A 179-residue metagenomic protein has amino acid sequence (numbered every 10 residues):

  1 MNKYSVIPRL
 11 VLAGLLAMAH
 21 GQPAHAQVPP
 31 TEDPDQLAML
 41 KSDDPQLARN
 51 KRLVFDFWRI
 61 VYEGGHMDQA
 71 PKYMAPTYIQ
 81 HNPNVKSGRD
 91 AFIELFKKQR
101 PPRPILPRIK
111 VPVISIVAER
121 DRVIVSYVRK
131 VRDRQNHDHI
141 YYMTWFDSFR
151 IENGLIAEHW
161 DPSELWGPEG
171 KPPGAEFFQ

Functional and structural regions predicted by a protein language model:
M1-V11: Bacterial N-terminal signal peptides that target proteins for export
R9-A19: Bacterial N-terminal signal peptides
H25-D68, K72, F177-Q179: Short, low-complexity N-terminal intrinsically disordered segments enriched in polar/charged residues
V54, R120-R129: A short hydrophobic beta-strand element
M67-D121: A solvent-exposed, acidic/Ser-Thr-rich amphipathic alpha-helical stretch
P101-I105, V131-Y141: Short, cysteine-centered beta-strand-loop-beta hairpins and adjacent loop/turn segments enriched in charged/polar
I109-V111, I140-F146: Short, surface-exposed coil-to-beta transition loops
T144-E176: Short beta-strand edge/turn micro-motifs at domain boundaries
